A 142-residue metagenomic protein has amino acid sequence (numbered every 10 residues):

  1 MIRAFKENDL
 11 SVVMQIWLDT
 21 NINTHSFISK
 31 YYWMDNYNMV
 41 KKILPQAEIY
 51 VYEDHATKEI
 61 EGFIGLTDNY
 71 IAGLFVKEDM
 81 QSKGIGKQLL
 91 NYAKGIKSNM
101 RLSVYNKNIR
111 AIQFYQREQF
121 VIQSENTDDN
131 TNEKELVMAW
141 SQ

Functional and structural regions predicted by a protein language model:
M1-Q15: A short beta-loop-alpha structural element at the N-terminal edge of CoA-dependent acyl/N-acetyltransferase catalytic
M14-K41: Conserved GNAT-fold acetyl-CoA-binding loop/helix
N38-V51, Y70: A short helix-loop-beta-strand connector motif used in the catalytic cores of GNAT acetyltransferases and, in some
E48-G62: Conserved beta-hairpin
I71-Q81, V104-Y105: A short, internal acetyl-CoA/4′-phosphopantetheine-binding micro-motif in the GNAT/acyltransferase core
S82-G95, Q113-R117: Conserved acetyl-CoA-binding loop-helix of GNAT-fold acetyltransferases
G95-K107: Conserved GNAT acetyl-CoA-binding A-motif
S103-Y105, V121-V137: Conserved catalytic-core motifs of GNAT/GCN5-like acyltransferases
